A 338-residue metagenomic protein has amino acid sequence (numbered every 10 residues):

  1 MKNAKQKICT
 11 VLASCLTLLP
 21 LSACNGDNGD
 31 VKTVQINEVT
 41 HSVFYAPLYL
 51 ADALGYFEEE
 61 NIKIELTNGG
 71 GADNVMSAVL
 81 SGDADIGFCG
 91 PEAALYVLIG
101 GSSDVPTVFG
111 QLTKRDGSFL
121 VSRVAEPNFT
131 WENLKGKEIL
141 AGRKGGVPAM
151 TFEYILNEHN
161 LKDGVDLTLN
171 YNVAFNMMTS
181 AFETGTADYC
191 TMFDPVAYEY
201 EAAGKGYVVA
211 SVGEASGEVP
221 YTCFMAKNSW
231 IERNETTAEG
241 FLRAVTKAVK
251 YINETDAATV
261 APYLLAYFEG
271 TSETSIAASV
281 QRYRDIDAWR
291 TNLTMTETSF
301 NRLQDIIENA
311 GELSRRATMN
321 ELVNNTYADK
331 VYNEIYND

Functional and structural regions predicted by a protein language model:
M1-V11: Bacterial N-terminal signal peptides that target proteins for export
P20-A23: C-terminal motif of bacterial Sec signal peptides marking the signal peptidase cleavage site
N25-D27: Bacterial signal peptide processing site
G29-K162, T168-N172, D188-D194, K205 (+2 more regions): Short, glycine-/small- and polar/acidic-enriched structural segments that line small-molecule recognition paths
F44-P47, A53, A72-V75, G90-A93 (+11 more regions): Stable alpha-helical elements in mature extracytoplasmic
N176-F268: Pocket-lining segment of extracytoplasmic ligand-binding domains
E232-R315: Secondary-structure end/capping motifs
N301-D338: Conserved C-terminal helix/tail region of periplasmic/extracytoplasmic solute-binding proteins
